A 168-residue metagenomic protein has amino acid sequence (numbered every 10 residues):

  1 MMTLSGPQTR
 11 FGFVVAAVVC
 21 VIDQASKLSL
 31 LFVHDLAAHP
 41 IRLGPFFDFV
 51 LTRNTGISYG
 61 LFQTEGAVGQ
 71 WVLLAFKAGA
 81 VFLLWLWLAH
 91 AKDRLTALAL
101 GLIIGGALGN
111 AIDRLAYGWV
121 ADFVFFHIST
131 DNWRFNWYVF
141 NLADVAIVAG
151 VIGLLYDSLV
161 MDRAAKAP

Functional and structural regions predicted by a protein language model:
M1-P168: Alpha-helical transmembrane bundles and membrane-interface segments of multipass inner-membrane proteins
